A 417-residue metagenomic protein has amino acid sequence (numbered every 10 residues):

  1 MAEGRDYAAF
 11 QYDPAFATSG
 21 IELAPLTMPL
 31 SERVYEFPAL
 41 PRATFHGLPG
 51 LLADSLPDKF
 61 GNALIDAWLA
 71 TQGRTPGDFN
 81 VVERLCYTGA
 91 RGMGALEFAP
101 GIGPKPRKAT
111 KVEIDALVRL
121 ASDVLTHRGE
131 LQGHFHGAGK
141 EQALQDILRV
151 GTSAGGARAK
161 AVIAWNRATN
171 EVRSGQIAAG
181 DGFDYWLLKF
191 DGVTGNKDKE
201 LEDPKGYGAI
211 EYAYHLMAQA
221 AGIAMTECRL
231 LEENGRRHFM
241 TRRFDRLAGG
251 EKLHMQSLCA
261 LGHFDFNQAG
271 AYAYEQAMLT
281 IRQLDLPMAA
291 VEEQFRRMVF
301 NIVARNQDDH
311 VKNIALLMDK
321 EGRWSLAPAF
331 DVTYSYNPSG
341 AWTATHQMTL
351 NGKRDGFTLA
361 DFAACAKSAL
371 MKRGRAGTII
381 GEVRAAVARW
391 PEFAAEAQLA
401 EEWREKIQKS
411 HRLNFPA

Functional and structural regions predicted by a protein language model:
M1-A417: Phosphate/dinucleotide-binding and metal-coordinating scaffold of catalytic cores in nucleotide-dependent enzymes
